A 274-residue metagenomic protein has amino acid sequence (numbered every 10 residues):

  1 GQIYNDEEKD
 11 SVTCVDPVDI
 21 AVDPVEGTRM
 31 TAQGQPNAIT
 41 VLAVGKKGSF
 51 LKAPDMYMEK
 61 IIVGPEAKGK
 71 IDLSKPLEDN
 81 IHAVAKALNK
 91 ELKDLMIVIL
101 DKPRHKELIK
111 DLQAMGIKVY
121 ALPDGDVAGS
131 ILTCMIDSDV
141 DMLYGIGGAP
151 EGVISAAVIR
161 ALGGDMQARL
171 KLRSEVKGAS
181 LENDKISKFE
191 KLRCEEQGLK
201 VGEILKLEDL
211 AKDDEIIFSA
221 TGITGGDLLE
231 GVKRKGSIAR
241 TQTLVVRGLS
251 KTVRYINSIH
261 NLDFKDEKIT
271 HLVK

Functional and structural regions predicted by a protein language model:
G1-G45: Flexible, acidic active-site loops/lids enriched in D/E/S/T/G that coordinate Mg2+ and/or position polar
I20-V22, T31-Q33, K52-A53, I99-L100 (+3 more regions): General beta-strand structural signal in soluble alpha/beta enzymes
A32-Q35, P54-M56, E107-Q113, L132-M135 (+2 more regions): Short acidic, glycine/serine/threonine-rich loops at helix termini
V41-A121, D214, G226-L228, Q242-L244 (+1 more regions): Acidic beta-strand-loop-alpha-helix segment within the catalytic core of divalent metal-dependent phosphate-processing
S49-L51, V127-S130, P150-V153, S174-V176: Short gly/pro/ser/thr-enriched loop/turn and capping motifs at secondary-structure boundaries
K60-G69, R160-K274: Anaerobic metallocofactor- and corrinoid-dependent redox/one-carbon enzyme cores, especially those from methanogenesis
R104, P123-S130: Short acidic loop-to-helix transition motifs that present clustered carboxylates
D126, M135-R169: Glycine-rich phosphate-binding loop
